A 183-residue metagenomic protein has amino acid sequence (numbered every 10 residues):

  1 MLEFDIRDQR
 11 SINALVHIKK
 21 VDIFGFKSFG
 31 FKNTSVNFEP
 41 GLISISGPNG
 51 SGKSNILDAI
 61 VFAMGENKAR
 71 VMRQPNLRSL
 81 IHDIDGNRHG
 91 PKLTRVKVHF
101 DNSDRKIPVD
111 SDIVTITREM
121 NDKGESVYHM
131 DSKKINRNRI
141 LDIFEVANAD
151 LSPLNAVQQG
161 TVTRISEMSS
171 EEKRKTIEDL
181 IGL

Functional and structural regions predicted by a protein language model:
M1-I12: Pre-NBD coupling/linker segments of ABC/ABC-like ATPases
Q9, V16-L183: Gly/Lys-enriched N-terminal cap/neck module of very large, oligomeric protein machines
